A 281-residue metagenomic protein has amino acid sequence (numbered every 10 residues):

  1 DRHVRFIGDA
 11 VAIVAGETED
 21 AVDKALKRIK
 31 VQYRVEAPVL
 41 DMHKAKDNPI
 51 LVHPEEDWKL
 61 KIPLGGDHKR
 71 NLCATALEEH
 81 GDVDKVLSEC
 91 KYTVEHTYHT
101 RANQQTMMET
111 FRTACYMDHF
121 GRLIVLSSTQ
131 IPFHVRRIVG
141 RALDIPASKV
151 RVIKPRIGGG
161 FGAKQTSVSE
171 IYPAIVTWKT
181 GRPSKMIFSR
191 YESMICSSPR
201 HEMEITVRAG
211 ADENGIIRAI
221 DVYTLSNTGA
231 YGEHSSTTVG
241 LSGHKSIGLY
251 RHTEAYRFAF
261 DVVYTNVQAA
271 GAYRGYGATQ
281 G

Functional and structural regions predicted by a protein language model:
D1-G281: Structural alpha/beta core scaffold segments of enzyme domains
